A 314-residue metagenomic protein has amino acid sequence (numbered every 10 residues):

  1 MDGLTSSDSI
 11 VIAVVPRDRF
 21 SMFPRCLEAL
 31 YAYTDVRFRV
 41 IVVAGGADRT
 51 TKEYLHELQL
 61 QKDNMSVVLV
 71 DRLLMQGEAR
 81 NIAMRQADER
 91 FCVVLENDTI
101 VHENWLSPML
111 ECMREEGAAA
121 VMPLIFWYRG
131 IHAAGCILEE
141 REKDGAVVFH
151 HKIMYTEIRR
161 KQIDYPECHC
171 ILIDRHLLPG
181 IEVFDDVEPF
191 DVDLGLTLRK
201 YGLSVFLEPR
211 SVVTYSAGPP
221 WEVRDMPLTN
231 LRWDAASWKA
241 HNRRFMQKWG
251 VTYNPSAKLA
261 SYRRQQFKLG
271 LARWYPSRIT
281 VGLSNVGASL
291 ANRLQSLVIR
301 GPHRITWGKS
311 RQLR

Functional and structural regions predicted by a protein language model:
E28-R37: Short, acidic, metal-binding catalytic loop of nucleotide-sugar glycosyltransferases
A44-Y54: A conserved acidic beta->alpha catalytic loop
V70-A87: Glycine-rich, basic loop-to-helix element that forms the pyrophosphate-binding segment of sugar-nucleotide handling
C92: Short aromatic/hydrophobic "clamp" motif used to bind/position activated sugar donors
N104-E140: Conserved donor NDP-sugar-binding/catalytic core segment of glycosyltransferases
P108, D164-L177, D185-V212: A short, conserved alpha-helix in the catalytic core of glycosyltransferases
E140-I163, C168: Short, flexible, basic/aromatic active-site loop/helix in glycosyltransferases
L196, K200-R311: Active-site-adjacent helix/loop segment of glycosyltransferases that harbors family-specific signature motifs
